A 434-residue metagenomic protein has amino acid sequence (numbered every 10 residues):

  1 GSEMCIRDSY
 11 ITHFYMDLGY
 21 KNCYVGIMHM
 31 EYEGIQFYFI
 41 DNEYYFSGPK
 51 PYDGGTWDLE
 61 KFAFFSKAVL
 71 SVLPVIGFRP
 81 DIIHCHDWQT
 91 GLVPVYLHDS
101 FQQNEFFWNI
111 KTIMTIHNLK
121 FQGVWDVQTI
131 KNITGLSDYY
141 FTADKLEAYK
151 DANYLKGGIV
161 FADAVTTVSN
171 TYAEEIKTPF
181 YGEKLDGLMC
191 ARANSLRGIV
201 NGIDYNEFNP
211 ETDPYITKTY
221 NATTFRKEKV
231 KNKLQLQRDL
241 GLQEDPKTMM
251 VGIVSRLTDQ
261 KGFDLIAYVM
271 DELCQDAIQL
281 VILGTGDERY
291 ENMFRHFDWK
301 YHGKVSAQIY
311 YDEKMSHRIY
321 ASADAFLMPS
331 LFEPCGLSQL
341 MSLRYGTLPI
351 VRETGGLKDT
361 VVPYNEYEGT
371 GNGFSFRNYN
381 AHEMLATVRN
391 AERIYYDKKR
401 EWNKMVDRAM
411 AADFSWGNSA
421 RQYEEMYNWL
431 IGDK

Functional and structural regions predicted by a protein language model:
S2-K434: Catalytic cores of nucleotide-sugar-dependent glycosyltransferases that transfer UDP/GDP/TDP-activated
